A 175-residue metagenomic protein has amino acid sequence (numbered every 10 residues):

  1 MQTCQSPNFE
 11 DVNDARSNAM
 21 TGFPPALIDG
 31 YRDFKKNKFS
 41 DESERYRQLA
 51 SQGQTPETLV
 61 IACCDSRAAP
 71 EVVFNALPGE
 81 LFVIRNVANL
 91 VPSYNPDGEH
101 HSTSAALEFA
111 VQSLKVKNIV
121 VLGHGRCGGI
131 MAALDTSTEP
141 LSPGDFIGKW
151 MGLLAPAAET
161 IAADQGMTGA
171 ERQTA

Functional and structural regions predicted by a protein language model:
C4, F9-P56, N89-K117, G128-A175: Divalent-metal-activated hydrolytic enzyme cores
S51-P70: N-terminal low-complexity or amphipathic/hydrophobic leaders
E57-L59, E80-F82, K117-V120: Structural motif
V60, V73-F74, W150: Bulky hydrophobic/aromatic packing residues
I61-C63, R85, L122-H124: Short beta-strand segments
C64-N95, H101-A106: Active-site cofactor/substrate anionic-group-binding motifs, chiefly glycine- and Lys/Arg-rich phosphate-binding loops
D65-R67, H124-G129: Gly/Ser/Thr-rich loops at beta-strand to alpha-helix junctions that form or flank small-molecule/cofactor-binding
